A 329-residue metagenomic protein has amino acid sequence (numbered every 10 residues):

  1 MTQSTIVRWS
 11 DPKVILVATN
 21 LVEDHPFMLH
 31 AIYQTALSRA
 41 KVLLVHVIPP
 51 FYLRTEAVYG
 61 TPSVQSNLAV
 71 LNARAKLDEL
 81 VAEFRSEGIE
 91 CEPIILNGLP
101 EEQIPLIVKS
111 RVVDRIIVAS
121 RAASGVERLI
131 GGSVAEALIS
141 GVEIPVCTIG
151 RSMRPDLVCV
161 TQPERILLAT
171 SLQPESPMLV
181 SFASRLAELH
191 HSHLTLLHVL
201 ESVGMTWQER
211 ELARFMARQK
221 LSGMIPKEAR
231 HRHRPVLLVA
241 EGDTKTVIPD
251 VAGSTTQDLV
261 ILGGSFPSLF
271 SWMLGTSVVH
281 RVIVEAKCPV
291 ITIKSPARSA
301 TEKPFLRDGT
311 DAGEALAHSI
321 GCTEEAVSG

Functional and structural regions predicted by a protein language model:
M1-K13, Y33-L37, P105-D156, D250-E314 (+1 more regions): Gly/Ser-rich helix-loop-strand patches that form or flank binding pockets for ribonucleotide-derived cofactors
T2-T61, E164-E209, R230-V236, E285-A286 (+2 more regions): Small/aliphatic-rich secondary-structure junction motif
P62-A75, E209, A213-M216: A short acidic, glycine-rich active-site loop that binds or catalyzes chemistry on phosphate/adenosine moieties
A73-V81, A217-S222: N-terminal membrane-insertion helices
E83-I89, K227-R232: Short helix-capping segments at alpha-helix termini
E90-I94, R234-L237: Rossmann-fold cofactor-recognition segment
I95-Q103, V239-V247: Charged docking surfaces used in two-component/phosphorelay signaling
S222-I225, D243-G253: A short, acidic, amphipathic alpha-helical segment used as a generic capping/interface helix at domain edges
